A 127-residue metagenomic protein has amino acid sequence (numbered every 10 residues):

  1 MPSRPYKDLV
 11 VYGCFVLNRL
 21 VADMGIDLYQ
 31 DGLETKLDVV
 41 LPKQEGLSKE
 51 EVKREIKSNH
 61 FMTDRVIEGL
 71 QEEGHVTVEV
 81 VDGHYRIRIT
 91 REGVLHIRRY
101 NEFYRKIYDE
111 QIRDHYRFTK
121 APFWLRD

Functional and structural regions predicted by a protein language model:
M1-L37: Short alpha-helical segments that sit at the start of domains
M1-P5, L9, E55, I97 (+1 more regions): Non-catalytic recognition/regulatory regions in large multidomain proteins
Y6, Q30, E45, H60-D64 (+2 more regions): Alpha-helix N-cap/helix-initiation sites
D27-E55: Short acidic, hydrophobic short linear motifs in intrinsically disordered regions
S48, V81-F103: Short, cationic-aromatic polyanion-contact patches
K57-E72: Short amphipathic alpha-helical interaction segments
Q71-V81: A short, conserved structural fragment
V94-A121: Short, amphipathic alpha-helical interaction segments positioned at domain boundaries
